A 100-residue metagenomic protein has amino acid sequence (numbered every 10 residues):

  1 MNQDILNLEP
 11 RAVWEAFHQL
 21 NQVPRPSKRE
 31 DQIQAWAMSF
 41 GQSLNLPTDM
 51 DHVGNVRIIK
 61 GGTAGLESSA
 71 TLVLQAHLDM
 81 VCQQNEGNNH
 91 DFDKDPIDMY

Functional and structural regions predicted by a protein language model:
M1-V23: N-terminal hydrophobic or amphipathic helices/low-complexity stretches enriched in small/hydrophobic/Pro/Gly
Q3-R11, Q32-Q34, L44, A64 (+1 more regions): Residue-level detector of functional hotspots within protein domains
P10, P24-P26, P47, P96: Proline-rich intrinsically disordered, low-complexity coils
W14-F17, I33-W36, Q75: Bulky hydrophobic/aromatic packing residues
H18-N21, G41, N45, C82: Structural signal for hydrophobic packing residues in well-ordered secondary-structure cores of soluble enzyme domains
P26-L72: A non-catalytic alpha/beta surface segment that caps or lines the substrate-entry region of metallo-dependent hydrolase
E67-Y100: Active-site metal-coordination/substrate-binding segment of hydrolases, especially metallo-dependent peptidases
